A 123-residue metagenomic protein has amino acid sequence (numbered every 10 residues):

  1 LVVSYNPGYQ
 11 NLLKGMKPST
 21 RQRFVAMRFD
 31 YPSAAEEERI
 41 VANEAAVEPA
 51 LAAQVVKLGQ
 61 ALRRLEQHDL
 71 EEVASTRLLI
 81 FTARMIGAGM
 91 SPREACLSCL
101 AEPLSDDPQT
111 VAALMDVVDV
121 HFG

Functional and structural regions predicted by a protein language model:
L1-G123: C-terminal regulatory/interaction module of P-loop NTP-utilizing enzymes
